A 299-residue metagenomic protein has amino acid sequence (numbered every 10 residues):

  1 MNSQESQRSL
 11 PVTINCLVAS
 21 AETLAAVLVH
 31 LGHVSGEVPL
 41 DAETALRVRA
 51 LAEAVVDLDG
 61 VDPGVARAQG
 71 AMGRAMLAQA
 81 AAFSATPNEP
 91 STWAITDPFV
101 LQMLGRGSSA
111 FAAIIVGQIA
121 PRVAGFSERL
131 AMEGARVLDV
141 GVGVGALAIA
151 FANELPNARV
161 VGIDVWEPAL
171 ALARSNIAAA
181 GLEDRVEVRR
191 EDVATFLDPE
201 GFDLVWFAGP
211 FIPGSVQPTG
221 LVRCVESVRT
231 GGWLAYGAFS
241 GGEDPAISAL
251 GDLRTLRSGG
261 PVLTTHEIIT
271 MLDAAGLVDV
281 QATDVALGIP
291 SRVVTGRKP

Functional and structural regions predicted by a protein language model:
A52-G134: Conserved Class I S-adenosyl-L-methionine-dependent methyltransferase catalytic core
V144-L155: Conserved SAM-binding loop of SAM-dependent methyltransferases across substrates and taxa, primarily the Class I
W166: Conserved SAM/SAH-binding beta-strand->alpha-helix loop
A194-V205: A short acidic, Gly/Pro-enriched loop at the edge of an enzyme's catalytic core that lines a small-molecule cofactor
D203-Q217: A short SAM/SAH-binding and catalytic strip from SAM-dependent methyltransferases
P218-T230: A short glycine-rich, Lys/Arg-flanked "PGG" loop and its adjoining helix->strand segment in the class I
G232-F239: Conserved beta-strand signature within the Rossmann-like core of class I S-adenosyl-L-methionine
G241-G259: Short, glycine-/aromatic-enriched active-site segment of Class I SAM-dependent methyltransferases
